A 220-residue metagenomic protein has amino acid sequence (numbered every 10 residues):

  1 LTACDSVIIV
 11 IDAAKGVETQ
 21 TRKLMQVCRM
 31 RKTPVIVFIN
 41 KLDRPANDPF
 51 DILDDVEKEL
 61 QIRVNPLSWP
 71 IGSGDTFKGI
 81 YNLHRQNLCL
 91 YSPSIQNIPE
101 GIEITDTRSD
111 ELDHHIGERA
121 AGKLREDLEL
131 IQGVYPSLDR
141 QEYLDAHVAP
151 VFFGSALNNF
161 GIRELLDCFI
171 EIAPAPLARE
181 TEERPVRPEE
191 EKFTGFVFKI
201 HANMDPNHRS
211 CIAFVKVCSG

Functional and structural regions predicted by a protein language model:
L1-G220: Structural and coupling elements of P-loop NTPases
